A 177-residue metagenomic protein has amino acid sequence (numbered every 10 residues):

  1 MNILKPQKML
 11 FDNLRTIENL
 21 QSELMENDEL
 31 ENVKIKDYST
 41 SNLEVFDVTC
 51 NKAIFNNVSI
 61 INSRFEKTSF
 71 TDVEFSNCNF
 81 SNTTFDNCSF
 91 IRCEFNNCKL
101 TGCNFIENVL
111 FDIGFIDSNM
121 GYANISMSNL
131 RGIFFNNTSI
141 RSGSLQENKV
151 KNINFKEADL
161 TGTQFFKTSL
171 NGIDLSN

Functional and structural regions predicted by a protein language model:
N2-N177: Tandem repeat scaffolds
